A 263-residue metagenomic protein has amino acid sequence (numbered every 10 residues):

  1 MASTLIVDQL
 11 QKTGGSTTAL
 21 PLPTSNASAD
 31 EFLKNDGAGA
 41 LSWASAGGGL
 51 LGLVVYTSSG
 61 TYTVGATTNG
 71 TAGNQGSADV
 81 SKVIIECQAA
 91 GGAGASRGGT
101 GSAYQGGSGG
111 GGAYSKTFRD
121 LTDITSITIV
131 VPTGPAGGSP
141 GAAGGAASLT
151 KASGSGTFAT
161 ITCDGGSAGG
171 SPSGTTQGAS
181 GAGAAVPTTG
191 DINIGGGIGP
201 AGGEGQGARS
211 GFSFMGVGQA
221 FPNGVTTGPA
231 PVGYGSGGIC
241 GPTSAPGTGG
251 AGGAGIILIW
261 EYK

Functional and structural regions predicted by a protein language model:
M1-G48: Extracellular repetitive beta-rich solenoid segments
L10, L50-S58: Disulfide-bonded cysteine-rich modules in secreted/extracellular proteins, activating on the conserved Cys frameworks
K12, N26-S28, D36-A40, A89-G94 (+6 more regions): Acidic glycine-/aspartate-rich tracts in secreted/extracellular proteins
E31, S81-V83: Short beta-strand/loop motifs in extracellular/secreted proteins, especially within beta-sandwich accessory domains
V55-S77, I84-A152, G238-I259: Glycine-rich strand-loop-strand elements at beta-sheet edges
G109, G137, G144, G165 (+4 more regions): Collagen triple-helix signature
I129, M215, Q219-F221: Glycine-rich, flexible loop motifs
G134-G190: Acidic, low-complexity glycine/serine/threonine-rich segments
